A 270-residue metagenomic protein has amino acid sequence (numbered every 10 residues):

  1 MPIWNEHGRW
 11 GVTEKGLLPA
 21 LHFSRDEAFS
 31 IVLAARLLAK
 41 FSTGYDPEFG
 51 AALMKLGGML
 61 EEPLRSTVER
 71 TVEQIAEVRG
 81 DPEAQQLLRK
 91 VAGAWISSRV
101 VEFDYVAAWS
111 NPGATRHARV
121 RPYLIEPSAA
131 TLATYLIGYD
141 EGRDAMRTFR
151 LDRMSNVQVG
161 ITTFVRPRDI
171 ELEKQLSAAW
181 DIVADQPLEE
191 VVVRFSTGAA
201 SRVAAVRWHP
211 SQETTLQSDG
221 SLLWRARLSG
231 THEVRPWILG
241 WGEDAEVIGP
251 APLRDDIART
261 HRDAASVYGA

Functional and structural regions predicted by a protein language model:
M1-A35, R116-R119, D263-A270: Short, basic/aromatic recognition patches that contact phosphate-bearing ligands
P2, L124-E126, E213: Short, surface-exposed charged micro-motifs
E6, K15, V106, Y139-E141 (+3 more regions): Surface loops and adjacent helix of pleckstrin homology
E6, S128-A130, S218: Structural motif
G11, E102, A133-Y135, L223 (+1 more regions): General beta-strand recognition
S24-N111: Bulky hydrophobic/aromatic content
I75-V192: Core beta-strand-centered patch of the WYL/Sm-like small regulatory domain
S177-A270: Polybasic (Lys/Arg-rich)
